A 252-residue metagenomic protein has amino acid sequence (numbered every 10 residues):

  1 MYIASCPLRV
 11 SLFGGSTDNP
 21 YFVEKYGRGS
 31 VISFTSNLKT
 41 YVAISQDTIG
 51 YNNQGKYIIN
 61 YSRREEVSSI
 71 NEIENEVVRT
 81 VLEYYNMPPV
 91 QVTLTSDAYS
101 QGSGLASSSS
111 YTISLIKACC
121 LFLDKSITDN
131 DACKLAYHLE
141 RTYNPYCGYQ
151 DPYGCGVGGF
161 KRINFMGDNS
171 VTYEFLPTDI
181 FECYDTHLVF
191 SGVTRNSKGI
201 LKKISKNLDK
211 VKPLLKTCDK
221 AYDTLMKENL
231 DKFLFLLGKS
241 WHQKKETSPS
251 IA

Functional and structural regions predicted by a protein language model:
M1-F13, T17-F22, S33-F34, Y41-E72 (+4 more regions): C-terminal nucleotide
V23-Y26, A106: Short glycine/proline-enriched turns and hinge-like loops at secondary-structure junctions
Y26-I32: Short, P/G- and charge-enriched loop/turn segments at secondary-structure junctions
G29, N86-P89, G102-G104, G148 (+1 more regions): Glycine-centered flexibility motif
I70-N71, G102-A106: Short, conserved acidic/polar surface loops in the N-terminal third of protein domains
E83-S103, D131, L135-H138: Glycine- and acidic-rich phosphate- and metal-coordinating loops
G104-D129, G156: DPxDG-like acidic metal-binding loop motif
